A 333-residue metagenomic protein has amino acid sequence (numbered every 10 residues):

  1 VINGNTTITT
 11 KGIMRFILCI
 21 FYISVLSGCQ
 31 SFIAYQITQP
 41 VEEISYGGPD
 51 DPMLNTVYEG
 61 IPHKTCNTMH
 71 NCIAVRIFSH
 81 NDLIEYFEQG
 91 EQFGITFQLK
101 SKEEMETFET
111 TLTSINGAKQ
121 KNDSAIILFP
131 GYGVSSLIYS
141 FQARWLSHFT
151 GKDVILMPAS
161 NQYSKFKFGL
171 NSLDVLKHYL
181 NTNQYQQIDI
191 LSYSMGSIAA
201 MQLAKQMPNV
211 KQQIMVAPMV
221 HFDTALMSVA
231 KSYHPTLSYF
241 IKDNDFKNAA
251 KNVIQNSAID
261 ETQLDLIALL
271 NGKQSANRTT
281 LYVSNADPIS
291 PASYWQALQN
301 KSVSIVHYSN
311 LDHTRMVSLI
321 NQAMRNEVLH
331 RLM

Functional and structural regions predicted by a protein language model:
I17-F21, G28-A118: N-terminal targeting or regulatory segments adjacent to alpha/beta-hydrolase or S9 domains
Q98-F149: Short, surface-exposed "cap/lid" segments of acyl-processing enzymes
A143-S164: Conserved alpha/beta-hydrolase
P158-Q162, M219, L311: Short beta-to-alpha linker loops that shape the active-site pocket of alpha/beta-hydrolase fold enzymes
K165-N183: Alpha/beta-hydrolase active-site loop
L191-A200: Gly/Ala-rich beta-loop-alpha elbow adjacent to hydrolase catalytic centers
Q202-I254: Hydrolase active-site cap/lid region
K251-R331: Serine-hydrolase catalytic core
